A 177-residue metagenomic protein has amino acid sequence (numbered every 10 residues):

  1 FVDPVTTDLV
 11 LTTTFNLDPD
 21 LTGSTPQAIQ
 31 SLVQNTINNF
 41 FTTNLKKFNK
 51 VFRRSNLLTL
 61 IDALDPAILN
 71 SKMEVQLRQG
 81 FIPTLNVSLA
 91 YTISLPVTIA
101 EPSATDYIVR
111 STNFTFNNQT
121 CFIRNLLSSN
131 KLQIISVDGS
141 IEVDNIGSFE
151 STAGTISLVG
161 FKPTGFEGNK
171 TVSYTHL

Functional and structural regions predicted by a protein language model:
F1-T92: Acidic, low-complexity glycine/serine/threonine-rich segments
V2-V10, A67-K72, Q76-E142: Immediate N-terminus of the mature polypeptide
N39-T43, K47, F52, T115-V172: Extended, beta-strand-rich, solvent-exposed assembly scaffolds of outer structural proteins
T175-H176: Conserved small/polar residues in nucleotide/adenosyl-binding loops
